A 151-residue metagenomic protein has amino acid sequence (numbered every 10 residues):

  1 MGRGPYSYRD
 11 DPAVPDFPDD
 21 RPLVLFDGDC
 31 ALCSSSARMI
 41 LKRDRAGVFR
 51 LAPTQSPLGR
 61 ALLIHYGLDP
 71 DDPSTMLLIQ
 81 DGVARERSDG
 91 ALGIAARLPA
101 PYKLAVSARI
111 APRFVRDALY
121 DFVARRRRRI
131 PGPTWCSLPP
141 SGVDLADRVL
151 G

Functional and structural regions predicted by a protein language model:
M1-P18: Replace "small metal-dependent catalytic modules" with "small catalytic or cofactor-binding modules
A13-A46: Local sequence-structure signature of Cys/Sec-based thiol-disulfide redox active-site neighborhoods
F26, A52-P53, R109: Active-site-adjacent beta-strand anchor residues
D29, A52, A84: Charged, low-complexity surface patches
A46-F49, D71-P73: Short secondary-structure junction motifs
G47-R60: Thiol-based oxidoreductase modules, predominantly thioredoxin-like and allied folds used for disulfide exchange
P57-G151: Thiol/selenol-based redox catalytic cores and closely related redox-interacting motifs
